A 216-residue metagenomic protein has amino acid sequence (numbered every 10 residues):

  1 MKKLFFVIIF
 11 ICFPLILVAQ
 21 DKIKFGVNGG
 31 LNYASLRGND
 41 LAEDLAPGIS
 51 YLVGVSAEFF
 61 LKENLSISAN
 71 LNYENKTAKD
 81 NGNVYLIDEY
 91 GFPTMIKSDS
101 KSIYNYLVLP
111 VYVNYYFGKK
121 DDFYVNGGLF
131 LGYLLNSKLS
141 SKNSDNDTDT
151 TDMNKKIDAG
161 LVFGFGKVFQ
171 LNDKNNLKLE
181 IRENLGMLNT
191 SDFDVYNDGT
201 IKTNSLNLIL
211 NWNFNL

Functional and structural regions predicted by a protein language model:
M1-N28, L210-L216: Bacterial Sec-dependent N-terminal signal peptides
Q20-A57, N213-N215: Short glycine/proline- and aromatic-enriched beta-strand/turn motifs that initiate or cap beta-hairpins
D21-I23, L45-Y51, I103-L107, K155-L161 (+1 more regions): Residues that define the transmembrane beta-barrel architecture of outer-membrane proteins
I23, L31, E58-K142, F169-D173 (+1 more regions): Gram-negative (and chloroplast) outer-membrane scaffold detector with strong preference for beta-barrel transmembrane
R37-E43, K79-L86, S137-N146, T190-Y196: Outer-membrane beta-barrel translocator domains and adjoining extracellular loop/strand segments of Gram-negative
D40-D44, S98-S102, T150-K155, V195-G199: Outer-membrane beta-barrel domain signature
N70, K76-G82, D152-L216: Predominantly the C-terminal beta-signal and adjacent terminal strand-loop region of outer-membrane beta-barrel
Y112, T148-T150, G164: Short structured motifs
